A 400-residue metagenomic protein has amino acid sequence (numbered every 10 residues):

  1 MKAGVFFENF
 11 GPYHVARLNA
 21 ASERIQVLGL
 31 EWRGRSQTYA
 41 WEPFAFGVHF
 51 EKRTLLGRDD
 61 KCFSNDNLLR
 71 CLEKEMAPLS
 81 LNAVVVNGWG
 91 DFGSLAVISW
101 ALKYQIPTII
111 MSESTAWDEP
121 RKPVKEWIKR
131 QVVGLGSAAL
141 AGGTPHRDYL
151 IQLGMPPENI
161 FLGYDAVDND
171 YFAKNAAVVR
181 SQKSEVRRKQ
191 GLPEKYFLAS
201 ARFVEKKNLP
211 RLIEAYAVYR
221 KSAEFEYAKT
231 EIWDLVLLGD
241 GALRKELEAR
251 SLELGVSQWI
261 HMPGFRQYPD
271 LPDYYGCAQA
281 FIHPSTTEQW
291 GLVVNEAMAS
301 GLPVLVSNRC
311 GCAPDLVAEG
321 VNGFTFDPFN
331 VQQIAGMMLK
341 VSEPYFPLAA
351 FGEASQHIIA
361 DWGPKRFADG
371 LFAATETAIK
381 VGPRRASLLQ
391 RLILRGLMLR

Functional and structural regions predicted by a protein language model:
F92, I106-W127, L135-A138, G142: A short, histidine- and acid-enriched strand-loop-helix "catalytic/donor-clamping" loop that lines the nucleotide-sugar
G134-K183, L192: Donor nucleotide-sugar binding/catalytic pocket of nucleotide-sugar-dependent glycosyltransferases
G191-K207, I213-Y216: Conserved donor-binding/catalytic core segment of Leloir-type glycosyltransferases
K245-R266: Nucleotide-activated donor-binding/catalytic signature segment of Leloir-type glycosyltransferases, i.e., the conserved
P263-R266, D273-A278: Short alpha-helical donor nucleotide-sugar binding micro-motif in glycosyltransferases
T286: Aromatic "clamp/platform" in nucleotide-sugar-dependent glycosyltransferases that forms part of the donor/acceptor
P303-S307: Short hydrophobic beta-strand element within catalytic cores of glycosyltransferases and related nucleotide-activated
E319-G320, F324-V331, L339-F346: Conserved acidic donor-binding segment of nucleotide-sugar-dependent glycosyltransferases
